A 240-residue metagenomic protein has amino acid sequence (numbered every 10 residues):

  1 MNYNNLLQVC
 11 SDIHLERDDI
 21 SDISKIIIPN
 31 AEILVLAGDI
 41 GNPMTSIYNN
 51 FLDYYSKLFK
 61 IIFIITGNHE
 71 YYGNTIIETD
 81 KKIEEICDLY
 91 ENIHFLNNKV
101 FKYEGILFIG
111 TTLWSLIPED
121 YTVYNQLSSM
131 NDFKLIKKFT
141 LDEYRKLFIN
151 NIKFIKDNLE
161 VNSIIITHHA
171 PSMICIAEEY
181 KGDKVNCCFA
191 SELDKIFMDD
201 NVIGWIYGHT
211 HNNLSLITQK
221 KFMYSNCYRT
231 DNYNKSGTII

Functional and structural regions predicted by a protein language model:
M1-I64, E70-E78: N-terminal active-site segment of His-dependent metallophosphoesterases
N2-N4, K102, N186, S191-I203 (+1 more regions): Binuclear metal-dependent phosphoesterase catalytic core
N4-H14, G105-W114, I164-H168, F222-Y228: Active-site-proximal beta-strand elements of phosphoester/diester hydrolases
Q8-S11, L34-D39, F63-N68, H94-N98 (+4 more regions): Active-site neighborhood of phospho(di)ester-bond hydrolases with catalytic His/Asp-centered motifs
H14-I20, G41-S46, H69-T79, V100-K102 (+4 more regions): Active-site environment of divalent metal-dependent phosphoester hydrolases
Y48-L52, E78-K82, D183-S191: Charged helix-capping and loop-helix junction motifs
I61-L135: A basic- and aromatic-enriched beta-loop-alpha substructure that forms the phosphate/nucleotide- and DNA/RNA-contacting
I109-D183: Active-site-proximal loop/helix segment associated with metal-binding centers of metalloenzymes
